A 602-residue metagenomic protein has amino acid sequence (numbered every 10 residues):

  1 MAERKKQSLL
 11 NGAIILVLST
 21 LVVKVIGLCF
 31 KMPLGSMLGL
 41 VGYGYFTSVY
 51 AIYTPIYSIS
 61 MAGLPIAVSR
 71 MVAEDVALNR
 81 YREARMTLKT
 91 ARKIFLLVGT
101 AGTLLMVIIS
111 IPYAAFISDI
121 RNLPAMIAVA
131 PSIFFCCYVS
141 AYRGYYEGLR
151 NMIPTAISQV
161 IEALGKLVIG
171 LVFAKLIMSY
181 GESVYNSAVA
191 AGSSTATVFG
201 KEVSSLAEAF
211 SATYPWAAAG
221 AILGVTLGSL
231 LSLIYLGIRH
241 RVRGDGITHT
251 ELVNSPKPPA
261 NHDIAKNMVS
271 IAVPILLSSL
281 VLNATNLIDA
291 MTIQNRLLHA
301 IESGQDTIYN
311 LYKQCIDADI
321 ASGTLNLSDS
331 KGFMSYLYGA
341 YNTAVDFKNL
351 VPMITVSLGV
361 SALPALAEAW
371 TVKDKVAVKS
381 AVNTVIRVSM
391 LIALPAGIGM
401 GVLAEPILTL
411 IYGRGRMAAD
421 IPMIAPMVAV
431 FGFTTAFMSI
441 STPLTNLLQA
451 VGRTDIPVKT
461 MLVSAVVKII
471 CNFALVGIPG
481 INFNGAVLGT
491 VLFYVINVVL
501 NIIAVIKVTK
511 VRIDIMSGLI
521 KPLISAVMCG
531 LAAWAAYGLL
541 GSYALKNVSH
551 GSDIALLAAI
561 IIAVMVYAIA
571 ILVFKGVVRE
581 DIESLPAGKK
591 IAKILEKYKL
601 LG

Functional and structural regions predicted by a protein language model:
M1-I26, R82, M86, S255-I275 (+3 more regions): N-terminal membrane topogenesis motif
S8-S69, T103, V107, I133 (+2 more regions): Signature of the first transmembrane helix
L34-P55, Y214-A219, D263-I271, Q294-K348 (+1 more regions): Interfacial/gating helices of multi-pass transporter permease domains
A62-A77, T355-D374, V382: Helix-loop junctions and terminal segments of transmembrane helices in multi-pass membrane transport/translocation
I111-V129, G401-T435, K546, H550: Interfacial segments at transmembrane-helix termini and the short loops linking adjacent helices
C137-S158, F433-V463, F473: Membrane-interface junctions at transmembrane-helix termini in multi-pass inner-membrane proteins
I153, L164-I234, D455, A465-I502 (+3 more regions): Membrane-interface helix-loop junctions in multi-pass transport and translocation proteins
Y537-G602: Membrane-proximal transmembrane or re-entrant/amphipathic helices at the cytosolic face
